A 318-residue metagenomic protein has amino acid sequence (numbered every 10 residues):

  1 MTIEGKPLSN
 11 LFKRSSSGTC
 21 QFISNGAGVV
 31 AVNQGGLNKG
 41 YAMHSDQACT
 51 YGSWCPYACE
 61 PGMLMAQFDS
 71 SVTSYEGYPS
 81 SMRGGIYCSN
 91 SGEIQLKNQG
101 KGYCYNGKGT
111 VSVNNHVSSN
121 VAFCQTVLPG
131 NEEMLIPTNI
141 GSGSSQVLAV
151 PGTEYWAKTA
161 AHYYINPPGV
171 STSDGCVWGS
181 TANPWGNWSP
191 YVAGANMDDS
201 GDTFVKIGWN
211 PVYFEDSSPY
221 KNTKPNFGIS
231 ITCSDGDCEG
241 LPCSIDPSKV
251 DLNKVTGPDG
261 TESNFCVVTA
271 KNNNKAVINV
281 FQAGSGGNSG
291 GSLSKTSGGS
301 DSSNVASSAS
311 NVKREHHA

Functional and structural regions predicted by a protein language model:
I3-A318: Mature, structured extracellular domains of secreted fungal proteins
